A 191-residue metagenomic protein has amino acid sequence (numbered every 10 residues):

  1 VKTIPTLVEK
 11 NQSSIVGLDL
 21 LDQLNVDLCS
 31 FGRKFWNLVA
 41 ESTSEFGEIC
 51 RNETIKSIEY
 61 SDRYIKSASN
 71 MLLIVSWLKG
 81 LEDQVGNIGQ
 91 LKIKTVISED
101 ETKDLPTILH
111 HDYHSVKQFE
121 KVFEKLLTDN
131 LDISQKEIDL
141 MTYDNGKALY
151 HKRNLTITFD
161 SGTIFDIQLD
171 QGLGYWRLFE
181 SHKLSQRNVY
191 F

Functional and structural regions predicted by a protein language model:
V1-W36, A40, S44-E48, N52-T54 (+1 more regions): PLD/PLD-like phosphodiesterase catalytic module centered on the HKD motif
N52-D62: Short hydrophobic beta-strand segments
D62-Y64, I97: Residues that form ligand- and interface-recognition hot spots within folded domains
Y64-M71: Short, glycine-rich nucleotide/cofactor-binding loops
